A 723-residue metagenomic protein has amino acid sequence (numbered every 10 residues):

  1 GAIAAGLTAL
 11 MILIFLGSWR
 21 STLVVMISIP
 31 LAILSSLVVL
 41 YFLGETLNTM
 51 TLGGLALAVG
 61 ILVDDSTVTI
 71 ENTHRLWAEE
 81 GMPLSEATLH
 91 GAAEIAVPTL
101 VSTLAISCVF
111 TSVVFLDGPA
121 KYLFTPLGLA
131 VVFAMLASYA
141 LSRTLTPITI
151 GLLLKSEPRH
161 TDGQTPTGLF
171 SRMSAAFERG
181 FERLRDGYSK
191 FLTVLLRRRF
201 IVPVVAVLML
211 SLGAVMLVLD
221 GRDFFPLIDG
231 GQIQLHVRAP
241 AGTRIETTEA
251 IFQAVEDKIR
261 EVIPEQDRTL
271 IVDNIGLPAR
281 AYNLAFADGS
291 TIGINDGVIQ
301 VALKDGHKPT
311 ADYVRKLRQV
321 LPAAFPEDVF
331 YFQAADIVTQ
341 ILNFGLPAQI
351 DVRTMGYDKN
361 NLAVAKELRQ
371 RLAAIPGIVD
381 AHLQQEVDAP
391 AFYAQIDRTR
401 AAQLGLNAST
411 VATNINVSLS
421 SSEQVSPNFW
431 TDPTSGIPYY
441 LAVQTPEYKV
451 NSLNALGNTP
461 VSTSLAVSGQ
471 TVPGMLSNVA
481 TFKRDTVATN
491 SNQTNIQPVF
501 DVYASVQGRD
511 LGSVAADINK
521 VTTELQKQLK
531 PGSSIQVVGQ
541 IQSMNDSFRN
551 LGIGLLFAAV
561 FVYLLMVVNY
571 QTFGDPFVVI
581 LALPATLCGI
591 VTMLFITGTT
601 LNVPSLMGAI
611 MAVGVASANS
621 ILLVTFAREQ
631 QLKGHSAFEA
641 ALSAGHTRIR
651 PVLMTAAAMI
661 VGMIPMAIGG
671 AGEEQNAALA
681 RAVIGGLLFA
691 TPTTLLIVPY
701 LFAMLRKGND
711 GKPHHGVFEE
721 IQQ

Functional and structural regions predicted by a protein language model:
G1-I3, L13, I70, S85-A87 (+5 more regions): Extracytoplasmic/periplasmic membrane-proximal domains and adjacent transmembrane bundles of envelope biogenesis
G6-R75, F115, F133, F561-R648 (+3 more regions): Hydrophobic transmembrane alpha-helices and their membrane-interface caps in long multi-pass transport proteins
M11, V59-T73, A96-F115, Y122-S174 (+5 more regions): Transmembrane alpha-helices and their membrane-interface boundaries in multi-pass membrane transporters and channels
Y41, E45, V113-L123, P203 (+6 more regions): Transmembrane helices with small-residue packing motifs
I70, L76-V101, F124, F548 (+1 more regions): Helix-loop junctions and hydrophobic alpha-helical segments within the transmembrane domains of large membrane
E79, S85-L89, P119, T125 (+7 more regions): Interfacial helix-loop-helix hairpins and adjacent transmembrane helices of multi-pass alpha-helical membrane proteins
I95, P166-P226, D273, A324 (+4 more regions): Signature of alpha-helical transmembrane segments and their immediate interfacial
E246-F344, T399-V425, T434-S435, Y448-K449: Solvent-exposed, membrane-proximal periplasmic/extracellular interface segments of envelope transport and secretion
